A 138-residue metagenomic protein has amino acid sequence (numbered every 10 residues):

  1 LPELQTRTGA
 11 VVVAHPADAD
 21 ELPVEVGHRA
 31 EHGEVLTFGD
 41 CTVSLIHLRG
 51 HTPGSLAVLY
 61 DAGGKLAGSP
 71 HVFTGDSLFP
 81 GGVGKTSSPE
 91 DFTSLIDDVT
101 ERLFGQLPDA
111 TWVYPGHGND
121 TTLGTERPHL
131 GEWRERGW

Functional and structural regions predicted by a protein language model:
L1-V13: Active-site metal-binding motif and surrounding structural segment of the metallo-beta-lactamase
R7-T8, P23-E25: Short, structured coil segments at secondary-structure junctions
A14-E21: Short, polar loop motifs at secondary-structure junctions
D18, V26, T42, P53-W138: Metallo-beta-lactamase
E25-H32: Structural recognition of alpha->loop->beta junctions
H32-F38: Short acidic-hydrophobic surface loop/beta-edge motif
L48: Hydrophobic alpha-helical positions that pack around
